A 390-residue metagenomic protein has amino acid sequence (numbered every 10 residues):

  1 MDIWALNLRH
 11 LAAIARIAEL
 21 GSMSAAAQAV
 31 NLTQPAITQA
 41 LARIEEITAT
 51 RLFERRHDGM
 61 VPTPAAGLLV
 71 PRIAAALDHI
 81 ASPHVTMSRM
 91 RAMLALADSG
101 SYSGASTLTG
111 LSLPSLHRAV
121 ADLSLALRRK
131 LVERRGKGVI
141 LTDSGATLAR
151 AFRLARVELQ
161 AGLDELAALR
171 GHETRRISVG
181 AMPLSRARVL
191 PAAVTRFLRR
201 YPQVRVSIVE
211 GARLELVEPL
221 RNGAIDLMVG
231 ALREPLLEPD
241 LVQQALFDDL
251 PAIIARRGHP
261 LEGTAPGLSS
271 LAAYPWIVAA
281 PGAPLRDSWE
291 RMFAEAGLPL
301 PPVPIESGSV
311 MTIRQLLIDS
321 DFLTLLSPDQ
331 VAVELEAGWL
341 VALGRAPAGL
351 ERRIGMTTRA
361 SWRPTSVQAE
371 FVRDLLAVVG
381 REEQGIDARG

Functional and structural regions predicted by a protein language model:
I17-N31, L96-G110: Short helix-boundary/capping micro-motifs
E45-P62, S124-L141: A short LG(V/I)-centered, amphipathic sequence patch enriched for acidic residue(s) preceding the LG motif
H84-A92, A97-S99, A168-R186, Y201-V204: Interdomain hinge and pocket-entrance segments immediately C-terminal to HTH DNA-binding domains
G110-P114, R118-L125, R129-K130, R135 (+1 more regions): Central regulatory/effector-binding core of bacterial HTH transcription factors
L169, A193, L214-P251, A255 (+2 more regions): Short beta-strand-centered segments that line the small-molecule binding cleft or hinge of alpha/beta clamshell
V189, G258, V341-Q384: A late-sequence structural motif
A212-I225, A231, G282, D287-A342: Hydrophobic hinge/microswitch elements
L261, P275-A296, P364-R373, E382-R389: Secondary-structure junction motif
